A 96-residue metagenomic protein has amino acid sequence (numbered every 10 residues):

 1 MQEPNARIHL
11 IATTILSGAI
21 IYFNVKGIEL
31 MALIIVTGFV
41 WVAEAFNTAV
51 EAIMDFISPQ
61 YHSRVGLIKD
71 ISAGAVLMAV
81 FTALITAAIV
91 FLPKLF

Functional and structural regions predicted by a protein language model:
M1-A49, I57, Y61-S63, K69 (+1 more regions): Hydrophobic alpha-helical transmembrane segments
I53: C-terminal "capping" alpha-helix adjacent to the active site of nucleotide-linked donor transferases in cell-envelope
